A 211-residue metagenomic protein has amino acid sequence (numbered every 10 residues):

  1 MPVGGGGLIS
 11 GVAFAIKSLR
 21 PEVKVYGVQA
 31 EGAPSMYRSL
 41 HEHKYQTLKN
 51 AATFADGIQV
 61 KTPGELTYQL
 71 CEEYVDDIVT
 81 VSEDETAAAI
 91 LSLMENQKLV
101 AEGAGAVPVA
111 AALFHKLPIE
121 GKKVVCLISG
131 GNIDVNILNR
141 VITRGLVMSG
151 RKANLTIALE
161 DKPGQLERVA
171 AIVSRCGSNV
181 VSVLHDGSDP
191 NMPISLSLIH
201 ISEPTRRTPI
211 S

Functional and structural regions predicted by a protein language model:
M1-E73, L113-L159, A170: Glycine-rich phosphate/pyrophosphate-binding loop at beta-loop-alpha junctions
G27-Q29, T80-S82, A101-E102, V181-P190: Beta-strand->loop->alpha-helix junctions that form or flank phosphate-binding loops in nucleotide-handling enzymes
G64-K122: Active-site-adjacent helical/loop segments in soluble small-molecule enzymes
L138-T143, C176-S188: Short amphipathic beta-strand starts and helix->beta connectors
I157-Q165, S202: Short, surface-exposed ligand-recognition loops at beta-strand->loop->(often short) alpha-helix junctions that present
K162-V183: Short amphipathic alpha-helix segments
P190-S197: A short, glycine/Asx- and small/polar-enriched loop/turn that sits immediately N-terminal to a beta-strand
H200, R207-I210: Single conserved hydrophobic/aromatic residue that forms the stacking wall/gate of nucleotide- or nucleobase-binding
